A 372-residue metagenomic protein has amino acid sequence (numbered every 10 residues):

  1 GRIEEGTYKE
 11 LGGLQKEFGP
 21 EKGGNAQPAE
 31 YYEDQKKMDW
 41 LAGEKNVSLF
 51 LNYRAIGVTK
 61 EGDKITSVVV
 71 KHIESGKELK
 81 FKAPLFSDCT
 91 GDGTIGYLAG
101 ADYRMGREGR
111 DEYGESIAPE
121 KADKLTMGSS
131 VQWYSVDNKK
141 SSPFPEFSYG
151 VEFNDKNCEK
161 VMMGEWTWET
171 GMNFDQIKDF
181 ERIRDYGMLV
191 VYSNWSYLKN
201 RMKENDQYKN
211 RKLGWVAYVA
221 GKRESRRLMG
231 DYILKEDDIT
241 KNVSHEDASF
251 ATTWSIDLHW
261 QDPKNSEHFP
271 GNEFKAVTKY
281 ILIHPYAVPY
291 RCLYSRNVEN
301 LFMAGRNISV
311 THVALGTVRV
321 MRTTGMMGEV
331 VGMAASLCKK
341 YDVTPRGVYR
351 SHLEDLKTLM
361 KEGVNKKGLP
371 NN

Functional and structural regions predicted by a protein language model:
G1-G23, E30-E33, W133: N-terminal FAD cofactor-binding segment of flavoenzymes
I3, T7, G19, L51-N52 (+3 more regions): Flavin (FAD/FMN)-binding glycine-rich loop and adjacent Rossmann-like elements that form
G24-N25, L79: Short, contiguous strand/loop micro-motifs
N25-P28, R182: Short, surface-exposed alpha-helical recognition segments that flank or form part of ligand/macromolecule-binding
Y32-L49, A55, H72, P84: Helical element adjacent to the flavin cofactor pocket in flavoenzyme catalytic cores
